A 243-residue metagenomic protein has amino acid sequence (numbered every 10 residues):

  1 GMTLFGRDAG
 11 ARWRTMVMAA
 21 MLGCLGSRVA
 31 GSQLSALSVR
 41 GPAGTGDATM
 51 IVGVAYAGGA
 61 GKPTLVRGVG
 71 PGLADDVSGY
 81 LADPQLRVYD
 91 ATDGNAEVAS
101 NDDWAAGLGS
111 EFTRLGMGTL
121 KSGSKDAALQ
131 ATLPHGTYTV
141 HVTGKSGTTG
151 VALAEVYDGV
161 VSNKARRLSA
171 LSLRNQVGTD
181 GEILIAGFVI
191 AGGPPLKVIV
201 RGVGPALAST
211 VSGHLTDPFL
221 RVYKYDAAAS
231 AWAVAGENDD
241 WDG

Functional and structural regions predicted by a protein language model:
M2-V17: Bacterial N-terminal signal peptides that target proteins for export
F5-R7, M21, V234: Intrinsically disordered, low-complexity regions enriched in Ser/Pro/Gly/Gln/His and often acidic
T15-L25: Bacterial N-terminal signal peptides
C24-S32: Bacterial Sec-dependent signal peptides at the C-terminal "C-region" and cleavage site
G31-G243: A sequence-level detector for low-complexity, Ser/Thr- and acidic-rich stretches
